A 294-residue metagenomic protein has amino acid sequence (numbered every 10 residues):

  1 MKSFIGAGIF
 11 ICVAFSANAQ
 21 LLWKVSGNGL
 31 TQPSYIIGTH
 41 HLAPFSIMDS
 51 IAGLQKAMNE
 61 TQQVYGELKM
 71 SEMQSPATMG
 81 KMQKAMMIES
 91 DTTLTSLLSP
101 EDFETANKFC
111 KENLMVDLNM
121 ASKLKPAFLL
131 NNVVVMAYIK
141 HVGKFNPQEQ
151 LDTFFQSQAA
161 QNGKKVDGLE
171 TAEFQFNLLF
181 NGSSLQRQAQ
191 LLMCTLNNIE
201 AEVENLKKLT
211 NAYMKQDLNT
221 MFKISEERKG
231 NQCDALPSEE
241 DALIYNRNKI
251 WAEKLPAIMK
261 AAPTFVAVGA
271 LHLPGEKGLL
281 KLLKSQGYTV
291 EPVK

Functional and structural regions predicted by a protein language model:
K2-F10: Sec-dependent signal peptide recognition, specifically the positively charged N-region followed immediately by
A14-S16: N-terminal signal peptide c-region/cleavage motif recognized by signal peptidases
A19, E60, K260-P263: Short glycine/proline-enriched coil/turn segments at helix->beta-strand junctions
L21, G27-S34, H40-A235, E239: Structured, acidic catalytic/metal-binding patches in enzyme active sites
D234-K294: A cross-kingdom marker for long, charged
